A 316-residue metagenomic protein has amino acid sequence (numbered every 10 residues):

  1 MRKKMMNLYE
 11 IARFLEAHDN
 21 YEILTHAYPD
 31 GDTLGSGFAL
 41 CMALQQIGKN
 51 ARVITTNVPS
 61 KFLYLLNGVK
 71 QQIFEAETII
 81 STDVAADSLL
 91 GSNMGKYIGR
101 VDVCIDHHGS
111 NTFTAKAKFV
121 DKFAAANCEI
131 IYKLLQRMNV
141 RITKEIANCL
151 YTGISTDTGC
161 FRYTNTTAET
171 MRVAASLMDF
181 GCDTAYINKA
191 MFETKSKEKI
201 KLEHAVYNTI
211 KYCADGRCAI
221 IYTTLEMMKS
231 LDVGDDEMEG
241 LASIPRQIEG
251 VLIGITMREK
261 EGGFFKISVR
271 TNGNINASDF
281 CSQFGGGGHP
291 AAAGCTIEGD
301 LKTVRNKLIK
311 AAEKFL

Functional and structural regions predicted by a protein language model:
R2-L63, I73-A76, T156-Q283, G288-L316: Hydrophobic helix-and-loop "lid/oligomerization" segment in the mid-to-C-terminal part of catalytic domains
M6-E10, D83-A85, L135-R137: Short, motif-level signal for alpha-helix interfacial/capping segments enriched in acidic residues and aromatics/proline
I23, V53-T55, C104-I105, I142-K144: General beta-strand structural signal in soluble alpha/beta enzymes
L40-C41, K96-I98, V120-D121, R172: Glycine-rich, phosphate-binding/catalytic loops in enzymes
R52, I80, V101-I105, A117-V120 (+2 more regions): Hydrophobic/aromatic beta-strand patches that form the interior of the parallel beta-sheet core in alpha/beta enzyme
P59-G68, I131: Membrane-interfacial amphipathic helices and adjacent loop/beta segments that form the lipid-substrate binding surface
Y64-A117: Active-site cofactor/cluster-binding pocket
H108-V173: Short alpha-helices
